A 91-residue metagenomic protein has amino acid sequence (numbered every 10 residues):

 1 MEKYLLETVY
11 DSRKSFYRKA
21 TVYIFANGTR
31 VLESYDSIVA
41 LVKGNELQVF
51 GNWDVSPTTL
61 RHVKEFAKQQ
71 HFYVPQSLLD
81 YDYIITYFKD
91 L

Functional and structural regions predicted by a protein language model:
M1-L91: Terminal leader/tail segments of proteins
